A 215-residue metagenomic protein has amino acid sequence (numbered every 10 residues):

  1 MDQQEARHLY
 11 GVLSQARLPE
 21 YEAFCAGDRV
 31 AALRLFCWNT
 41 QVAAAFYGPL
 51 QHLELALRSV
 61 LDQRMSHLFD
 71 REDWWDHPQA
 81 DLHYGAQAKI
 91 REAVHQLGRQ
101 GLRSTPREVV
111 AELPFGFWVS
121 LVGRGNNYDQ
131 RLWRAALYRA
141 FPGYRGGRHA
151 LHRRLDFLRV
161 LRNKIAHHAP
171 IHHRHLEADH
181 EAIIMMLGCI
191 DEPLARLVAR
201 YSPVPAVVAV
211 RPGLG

Functional and structural regions predicted by a protein language model:
M1-R153, F157, H172-G215: Extended intrinsically disordered or low-complexity regions, especially N/C-terminal cytosolic tails and loops, rather
